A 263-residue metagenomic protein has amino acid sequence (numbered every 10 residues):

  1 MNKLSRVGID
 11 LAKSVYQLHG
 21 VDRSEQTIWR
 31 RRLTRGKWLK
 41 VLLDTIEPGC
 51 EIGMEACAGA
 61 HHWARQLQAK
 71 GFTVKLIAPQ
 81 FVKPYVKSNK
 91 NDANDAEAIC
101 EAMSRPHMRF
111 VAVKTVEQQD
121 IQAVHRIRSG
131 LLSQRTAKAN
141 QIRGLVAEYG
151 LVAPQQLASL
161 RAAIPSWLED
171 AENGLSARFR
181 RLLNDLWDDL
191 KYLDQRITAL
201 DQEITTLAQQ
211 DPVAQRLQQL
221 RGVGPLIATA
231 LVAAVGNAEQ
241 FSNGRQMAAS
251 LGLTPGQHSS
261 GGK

Functional and structural regions predicted by a protein language model:
M1-L4, T198-V223, L231-N237: Extended, structured, electrostatic nucleic-acid-contact surfaces
N2-V21, I99: Gly/Thr-rich phosphate-binding beta-strand-loop-beta motif of the actin/hexokinase/Hsp70
A12-K37: Short glycine-rich, Thr/Ser-proximal phosphate-binding strand/loop in the N-terminal lobe of ATP-dependent enzymes
T34-E51: Short, basic/hydrophobic alpha-helical segments
G49-C57, I99: Acidic beta-strand-to-loop metal/phosphate-binding motif
K75-A123, I164-S166, G261-K263: Short alpha-helix plus adjacent loop in nuclease-associated cores
Y85, R216-K263: Phosphate-backbone recognition surface of nucleic-acid-processing proteins
R126-R216: Glycine-rich, often acidic, oxyanion-interacting loops/wings at catalytic, nucleic-acid, or phospho-protein interfaces
